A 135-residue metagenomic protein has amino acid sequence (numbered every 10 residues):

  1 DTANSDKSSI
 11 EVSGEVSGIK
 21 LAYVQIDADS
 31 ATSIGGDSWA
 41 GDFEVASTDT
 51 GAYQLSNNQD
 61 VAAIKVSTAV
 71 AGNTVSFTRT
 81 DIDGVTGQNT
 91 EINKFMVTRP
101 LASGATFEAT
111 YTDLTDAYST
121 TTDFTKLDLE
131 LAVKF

Functional and structural regions predicted by a protein language model:
D1-F135: Outer-membrane beta-barrel proteins
